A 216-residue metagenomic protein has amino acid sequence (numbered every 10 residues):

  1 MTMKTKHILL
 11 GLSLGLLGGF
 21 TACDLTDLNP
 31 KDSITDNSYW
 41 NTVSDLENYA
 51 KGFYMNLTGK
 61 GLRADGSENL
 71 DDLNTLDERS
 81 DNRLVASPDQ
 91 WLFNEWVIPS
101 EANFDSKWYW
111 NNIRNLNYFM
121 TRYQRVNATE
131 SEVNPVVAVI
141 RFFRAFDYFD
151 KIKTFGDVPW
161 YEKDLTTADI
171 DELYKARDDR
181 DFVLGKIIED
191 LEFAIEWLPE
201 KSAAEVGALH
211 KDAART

Functional and structural regions predicted by a protein language model:
M1-P30: Bacterial Sec-dependent N-terminal signal peptides
A22-N69: Membrane-proximal, proline-rich intrinsically disordered regions
L25, D157-W160: Short, conserved catalytic or interaction motifs in soluble domains
D32-T35, W96-I98, K163-D171: Short linear capping/connector segments at secondary-structure termini
N37, R63-N82, Y161-K163, P199-A213: Short, surface-exposed recognition loops and adjoining beta-strand edges that mediate ligand/DNA contacts, enriched
E47, M55-G59, V85-F155, D171-G185 (+2 more regions): Conserved, well-structured interaction surfaces
